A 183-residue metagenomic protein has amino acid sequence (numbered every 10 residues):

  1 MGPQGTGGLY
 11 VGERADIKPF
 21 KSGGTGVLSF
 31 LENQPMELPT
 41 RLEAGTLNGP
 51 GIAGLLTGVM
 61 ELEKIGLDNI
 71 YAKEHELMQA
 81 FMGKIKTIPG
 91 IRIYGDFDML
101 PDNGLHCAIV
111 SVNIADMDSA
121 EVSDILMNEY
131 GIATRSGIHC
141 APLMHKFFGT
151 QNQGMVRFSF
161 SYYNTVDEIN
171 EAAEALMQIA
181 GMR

Functional and structural regions predicted by a protein language model:
M1-R183: Pyridoxal 5′-phosphate
